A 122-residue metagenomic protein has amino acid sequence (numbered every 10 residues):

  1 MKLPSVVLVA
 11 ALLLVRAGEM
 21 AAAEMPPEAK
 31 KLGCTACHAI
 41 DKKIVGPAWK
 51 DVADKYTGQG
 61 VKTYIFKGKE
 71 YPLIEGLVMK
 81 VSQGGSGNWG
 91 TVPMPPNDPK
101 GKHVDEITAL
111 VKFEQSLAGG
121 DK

Functional and structural regions predicted by a protein language model:
M1-V7: Bacterial N-terminal signal peptides that target proteins for export
V7-R16: Bacterial N-terminal signal peptides
R16-A22: Sec/Tat signal peptide C-region and signal peptidase I cleavage site
A23-I40: Sequence/structural segment immediately N-terminal to covalent heme-attachment motifs in c-type and related
A36, K42-Y56, Y64-K67, G76-T108: Axial heme c-ligation environment in periplasmic c-type cytochrome domains
L73: Change "using UDP/GDP/dTDP sugars" to "using nucleotide sugars
G87-V92, L110-K122: Aromatic- and Gly/Pro-enriched helix-to-coil junctions and flexible linker segments
